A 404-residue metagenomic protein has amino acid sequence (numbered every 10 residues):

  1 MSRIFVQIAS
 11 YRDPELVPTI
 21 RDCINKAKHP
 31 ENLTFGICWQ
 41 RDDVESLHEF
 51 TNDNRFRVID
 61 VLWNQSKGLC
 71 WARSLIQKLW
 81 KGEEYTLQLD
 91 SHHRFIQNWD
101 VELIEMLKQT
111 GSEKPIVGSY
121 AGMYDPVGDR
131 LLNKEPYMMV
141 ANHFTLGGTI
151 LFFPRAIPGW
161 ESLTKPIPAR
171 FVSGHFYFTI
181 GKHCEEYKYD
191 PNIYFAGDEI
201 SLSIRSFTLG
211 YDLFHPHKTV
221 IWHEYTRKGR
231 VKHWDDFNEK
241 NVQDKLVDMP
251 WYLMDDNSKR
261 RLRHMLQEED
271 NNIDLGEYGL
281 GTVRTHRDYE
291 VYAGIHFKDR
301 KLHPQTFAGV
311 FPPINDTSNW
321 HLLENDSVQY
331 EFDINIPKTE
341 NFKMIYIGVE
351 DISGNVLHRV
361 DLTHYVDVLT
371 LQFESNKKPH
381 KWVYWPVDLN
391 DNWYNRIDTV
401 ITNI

Functional and structural regions predicted by a protein language model:
S2-G281: Catalytic cores of eukaryotic secretory-pathway lumenal/extracellular enzymes that build and remodel glycoconjugates
R130, F152-T164, A169-F178, G229-I404: Terminal low-complexity segments of carbohydrate-biosynthetic enzymes
